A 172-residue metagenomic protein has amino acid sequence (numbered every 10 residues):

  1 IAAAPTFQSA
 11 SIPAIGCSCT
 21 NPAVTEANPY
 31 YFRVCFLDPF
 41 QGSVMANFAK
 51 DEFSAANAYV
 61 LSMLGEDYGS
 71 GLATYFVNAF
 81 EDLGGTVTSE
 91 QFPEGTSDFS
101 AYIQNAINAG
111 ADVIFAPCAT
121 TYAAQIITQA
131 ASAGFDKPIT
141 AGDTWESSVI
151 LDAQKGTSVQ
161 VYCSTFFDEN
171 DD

Functional and structural regions predicted by a protein language model:
I1, P13-C17, N57-S62, G110-T120 (+2 more regions): Periplasmic-binding protein-like
I1-E26, V34, F92-S100, T121-A124 (+1 more regions): Beta-alpha junction/loop-to-helix N-cap segments that form part of ligand/metal-binding clefts
S9-A14, A27-Y30, F53-A58, D82-T88 (+3 more regions): Loop/turn elements at helix/coil->beta-strand transitions in domains of secreted/extracellular proteins
A10-N47, Y162-D168: Extracellular glycoside hydrolase catalytic/binding regions
C17-T20, C35-L37, L61-E66, Q91-G95 (+3 more regions): Active-site-proximal beta-strand/loop segments in catalytic clefts of secreted hydrolases
Y30-E94, V113: An alpha-beta-alpha
Q41-V44, Q91-A106, D172: Structural motif
I127-D172: Extracellular/periplasmic periplasmic-binding protein-like sensory domains
